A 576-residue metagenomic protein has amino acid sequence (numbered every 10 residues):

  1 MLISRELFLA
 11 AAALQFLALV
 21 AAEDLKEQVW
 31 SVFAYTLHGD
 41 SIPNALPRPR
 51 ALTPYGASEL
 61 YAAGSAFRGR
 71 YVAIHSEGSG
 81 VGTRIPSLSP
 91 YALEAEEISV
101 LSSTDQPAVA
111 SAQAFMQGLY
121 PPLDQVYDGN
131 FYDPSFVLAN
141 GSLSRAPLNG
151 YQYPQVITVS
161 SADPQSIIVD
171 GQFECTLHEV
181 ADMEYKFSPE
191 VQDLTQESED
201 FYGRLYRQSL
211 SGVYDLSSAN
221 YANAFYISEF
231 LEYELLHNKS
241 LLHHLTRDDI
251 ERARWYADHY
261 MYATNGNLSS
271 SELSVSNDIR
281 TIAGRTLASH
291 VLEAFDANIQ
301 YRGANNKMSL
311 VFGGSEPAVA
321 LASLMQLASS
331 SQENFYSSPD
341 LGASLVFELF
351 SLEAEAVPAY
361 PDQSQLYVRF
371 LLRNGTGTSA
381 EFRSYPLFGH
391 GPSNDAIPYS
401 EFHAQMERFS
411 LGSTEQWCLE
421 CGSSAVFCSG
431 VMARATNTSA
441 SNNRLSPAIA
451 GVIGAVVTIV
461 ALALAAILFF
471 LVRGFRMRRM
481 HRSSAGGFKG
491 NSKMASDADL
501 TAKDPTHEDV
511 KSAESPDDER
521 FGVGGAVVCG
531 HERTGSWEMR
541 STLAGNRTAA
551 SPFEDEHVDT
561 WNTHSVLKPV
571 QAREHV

Functional and structural regions predicted by a protein language model:
M1-D24, H575-V576: Fungal secretory targeting signals
E23-E97, S103-S309, S315-V576: Signature for phosphate-centric chemistry
